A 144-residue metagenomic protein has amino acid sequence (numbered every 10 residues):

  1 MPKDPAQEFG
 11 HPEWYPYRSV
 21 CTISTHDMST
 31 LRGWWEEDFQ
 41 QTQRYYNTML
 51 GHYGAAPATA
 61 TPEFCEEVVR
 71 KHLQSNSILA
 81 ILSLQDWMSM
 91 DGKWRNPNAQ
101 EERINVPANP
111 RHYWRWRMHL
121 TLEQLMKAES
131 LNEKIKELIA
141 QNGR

Functional and structural regions predicted by a protein language model:
M1-R144: Catalytic cores of glycan-processing enzymes that make or break glycosidic bonds
